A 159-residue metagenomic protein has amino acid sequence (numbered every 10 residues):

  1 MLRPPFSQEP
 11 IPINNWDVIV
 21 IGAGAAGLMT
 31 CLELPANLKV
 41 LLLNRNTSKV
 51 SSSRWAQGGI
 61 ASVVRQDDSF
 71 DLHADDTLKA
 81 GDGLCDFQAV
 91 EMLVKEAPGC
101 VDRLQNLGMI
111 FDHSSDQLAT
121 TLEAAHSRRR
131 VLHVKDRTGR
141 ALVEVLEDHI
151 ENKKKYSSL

Functional and structural regions predicted by a protein language model:
M1-I19, A36-L38: Extreme N-terminal leader/targeting segments of oxidoreductases
Q8-P10, T30, G99: Generic marker of residues within folded, mature protein domains
I21-G24: Glycine-rich Rossmann-fold phosphate-binding loop(s) that bind the pyrophosphate of adenine dinucleotide cofactors
G27: N-terminal Rossmann-fold NAD(P) dinucleotide-binding loop
C31, P35: Gly/Ala-rich phosphate-binding loop of Rossmann-like dinucleotide-binding domains, activating on the conserved
K39-N44: Short beta-strand "acidic-cap" motif of Rossmann-like dinucleotide-binding folds
R45-L159: Conserved N-terminal/central alpha/beta ligand/cofactor-binding core
